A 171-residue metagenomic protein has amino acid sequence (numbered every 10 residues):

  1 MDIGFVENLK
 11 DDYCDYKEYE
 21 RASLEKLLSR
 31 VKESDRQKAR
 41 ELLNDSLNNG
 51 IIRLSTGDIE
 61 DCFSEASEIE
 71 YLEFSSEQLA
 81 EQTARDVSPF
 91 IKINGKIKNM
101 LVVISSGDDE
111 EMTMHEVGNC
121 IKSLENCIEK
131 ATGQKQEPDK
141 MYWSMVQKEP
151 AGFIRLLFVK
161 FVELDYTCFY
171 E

Functional and structural regions predicted by a protein language model:
M1-E171: Tubulin/FtsZ superfamily GTPase core signature
